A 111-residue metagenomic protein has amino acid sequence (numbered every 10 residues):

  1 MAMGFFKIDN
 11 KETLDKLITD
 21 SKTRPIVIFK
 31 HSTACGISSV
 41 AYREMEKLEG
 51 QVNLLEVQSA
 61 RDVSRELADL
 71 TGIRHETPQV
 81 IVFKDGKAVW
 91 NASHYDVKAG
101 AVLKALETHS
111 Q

Functional and structural regions predicted by a protein language model:
M1-K22, Q111: N-terminal leader/targeting and pre-domain segments
I8, K30, Q51-E66: Thiol-based oxidoreductase modules, predominantly thioredoxin-like and allied folds used for disulfide exchange
K16-L48: Local sequence-structure signature of Cys/Sec-based thiol-disulfide redox active-site neighborhoods
G36-I37, D62, V97: Short alpha-helical
S38-V40, S64, D85, A92: Short glycine-/acidic-enriched loop or helix-start segments at secondary-structure transitions that form or flank
T71-K84: Structural micro-motif
K84-Q111: Non-catalytic, surface beta->alpha helical segment in thiol-disulfide oxidoreductase systems
